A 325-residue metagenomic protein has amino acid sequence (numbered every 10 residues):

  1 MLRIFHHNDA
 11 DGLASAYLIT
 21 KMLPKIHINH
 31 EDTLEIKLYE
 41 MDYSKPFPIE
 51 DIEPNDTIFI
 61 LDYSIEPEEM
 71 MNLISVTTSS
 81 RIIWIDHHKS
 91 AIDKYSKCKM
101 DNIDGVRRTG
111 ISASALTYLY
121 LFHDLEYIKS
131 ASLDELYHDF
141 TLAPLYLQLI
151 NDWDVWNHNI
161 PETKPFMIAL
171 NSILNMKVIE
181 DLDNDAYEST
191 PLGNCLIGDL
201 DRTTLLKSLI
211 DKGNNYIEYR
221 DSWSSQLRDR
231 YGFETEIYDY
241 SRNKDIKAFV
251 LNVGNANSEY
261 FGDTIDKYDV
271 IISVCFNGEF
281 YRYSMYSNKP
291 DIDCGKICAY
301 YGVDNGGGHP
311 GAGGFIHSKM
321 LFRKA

Functional and structural regions predicted by a protein language model:
M1-H7, A248-N252: Short hydrophobic beta-strand segments
L2-R3, I28-W84, S90: N-terminal small/polar loop signature for handling phosphorylated ligands or for N-terminal nucleophile
D9, I19, D62, D86 (+4 more regions): Divalent metal-coordination and catalytic microenvironments
A10-A16, F47: Short N-terminal binding/cap micro-motifs at the start of the first secondary-structure element
G12, K89-D93: Short gly/pro/ser/thr-enriched loop/turn and capping motifs at secondary-structure boundaries
P54-D56, N214, D221-A325: Gly/His-enriched, cation/cofactor- and phosphate-binding structural elements
Y95-E188: Short alpha-helices
L147-I237: Hydrophobic, aromatic-enriched interface-forming segments
